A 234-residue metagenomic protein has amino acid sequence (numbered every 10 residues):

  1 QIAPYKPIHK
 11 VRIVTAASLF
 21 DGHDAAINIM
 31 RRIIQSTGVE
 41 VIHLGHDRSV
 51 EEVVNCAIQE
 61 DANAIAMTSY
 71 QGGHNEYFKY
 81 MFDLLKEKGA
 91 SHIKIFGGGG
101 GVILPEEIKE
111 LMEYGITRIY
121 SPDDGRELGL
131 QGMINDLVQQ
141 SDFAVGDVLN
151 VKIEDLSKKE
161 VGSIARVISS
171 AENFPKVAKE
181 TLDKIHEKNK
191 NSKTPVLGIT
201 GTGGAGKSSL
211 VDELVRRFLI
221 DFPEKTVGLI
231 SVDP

Functional and structural regions predicted by a protein language model:
Q1, L130-P195: Extreme N-terminal, non-catalytic leader segments that precede Walker-type/kinase nucleotide-binding cores
A17, G201: The Walker A (P-loop) glycine that initiates the GxxxxGKT/S ATP-binding motif of P-loop NTPases
F20, I27-T37, V41-G132: Cofactor-cradling patches in redox/metallo enzymes
L197-I199: Hydrophobic anchor at the beta1->P-loop junction of P-loop NTPases
G204: Walker A (P-loop) phosphate-binding loop of P-loop NTPases
K207: Conserved lysine of the Walker
L210: Hydrophobic positions on the alpha1 helix immediately C-terminal to the Walker A/P-loop
I220-P234: Short beta-strand-centered segment that lines the nucleotide-binding/catalytic pocket of NTP-utilizing
